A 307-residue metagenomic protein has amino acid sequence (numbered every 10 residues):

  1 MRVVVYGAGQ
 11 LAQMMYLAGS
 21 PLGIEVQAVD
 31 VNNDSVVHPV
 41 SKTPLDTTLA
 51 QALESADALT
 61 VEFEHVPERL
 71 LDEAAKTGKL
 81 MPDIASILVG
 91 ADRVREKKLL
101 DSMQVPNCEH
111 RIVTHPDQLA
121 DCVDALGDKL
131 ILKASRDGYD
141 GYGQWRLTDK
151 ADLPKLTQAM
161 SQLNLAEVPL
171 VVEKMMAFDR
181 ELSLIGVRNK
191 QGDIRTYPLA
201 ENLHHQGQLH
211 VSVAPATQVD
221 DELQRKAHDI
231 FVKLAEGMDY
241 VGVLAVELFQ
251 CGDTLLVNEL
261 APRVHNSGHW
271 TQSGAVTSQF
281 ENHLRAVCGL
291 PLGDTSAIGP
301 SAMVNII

Functional and structural regions predicted by a protein language model:
M1-R95, D117: ATP-binding N-terminal substructure of ATP-dependent carboxylate-amine bond-forming enzymes
R69, D140-G141, E181: Glycine/Thr-rich phosphate-binding loops of Rossmann-like dinucleotide-binding domains
I84-G143, T148-K150, P169: A conserved helix-loop-beta module that forms one wall/lid of the active-site cleft in ATP-utilizing catalytic domains
P106-N107, K129-L132, W145-S183, Y197-L199 (+1 more regions): Conserved ATP-binding module of the ATP-grasp superfamily
G186-K190, L248-G252: Short, low-complexity Ser/Thr-rich regulatory SLiMs
R225-V246, P262-I307: Active-site "cap" helix and flanking loop/linker of ATP-utilizing ligase/carboxylase catalytic domains
T254-V264: A short beta-strand motif that forms the metal-chelation/ATP-contact edge of phosphoryl-transfer active sites
